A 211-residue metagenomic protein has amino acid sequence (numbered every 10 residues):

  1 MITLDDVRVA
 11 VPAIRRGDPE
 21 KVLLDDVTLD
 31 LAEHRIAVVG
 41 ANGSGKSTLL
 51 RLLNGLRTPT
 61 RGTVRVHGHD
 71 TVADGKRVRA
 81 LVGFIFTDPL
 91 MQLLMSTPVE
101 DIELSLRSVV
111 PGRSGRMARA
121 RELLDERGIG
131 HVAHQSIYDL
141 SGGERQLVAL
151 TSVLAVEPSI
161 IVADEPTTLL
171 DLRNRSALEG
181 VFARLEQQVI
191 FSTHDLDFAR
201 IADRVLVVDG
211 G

Functional and structural regions predicted by a protein language model:
M1-L4, V9-D26, D74-G75: A short, flexible loop at the N-terminus of ABC-type nucleotide-binding domains that lies
V39-A41: The feature captures the beta-strand-to-loop junction immediately N-terminal to the Walker
N54: Helix-to-loop junction immediately C-terminal to a conserved catalytic motif
G62-A73, V78: Conserved ABC transporter NBD signature motif
S114-V132: Conserved ABC ATPase "signature" region
S136-L140, E144: Conserved ABC ATPase signature
I161-E165: Catalytic Walker B motif of ABC-type/P-loop ATPase nucleotide-binding domains
